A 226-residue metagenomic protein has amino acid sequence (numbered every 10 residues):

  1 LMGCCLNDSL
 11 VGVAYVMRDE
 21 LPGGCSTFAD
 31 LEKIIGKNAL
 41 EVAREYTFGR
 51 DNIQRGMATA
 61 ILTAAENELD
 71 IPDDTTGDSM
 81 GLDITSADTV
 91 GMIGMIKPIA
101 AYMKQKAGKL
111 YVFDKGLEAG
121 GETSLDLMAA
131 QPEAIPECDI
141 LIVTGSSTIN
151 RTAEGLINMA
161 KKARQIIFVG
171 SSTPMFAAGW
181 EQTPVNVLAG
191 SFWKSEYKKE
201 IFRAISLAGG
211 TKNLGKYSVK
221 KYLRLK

Functional and structural regions predicted by a protein language model:
L1-K104, R203, V219-K226: Electropositive, gly/pro-rich neighborhoods at or near active sites that engage anionic ligands
T76-G81, S124-E137: Short acidic low-complexity segments
G91, I140-T144, I167: Structural motif
G94, V112-G116, G170: Conserved acidic E/D residue at the C-terminus of a beta-strand in Rossmann-like folds
Y102-M103, T152-M159, G179: A short acidic, amphipathic alpha-helical/loop segment
A107-G108, A160-I166, V185: A short helix->loop->beta-strand "cap" motif at the edges of active sites that frequently abuts
A107-G121: NAD(P)-binding Rossmann-fold cofactor-contacting core
I167-K226: C-terminal functional extensions of proteins
